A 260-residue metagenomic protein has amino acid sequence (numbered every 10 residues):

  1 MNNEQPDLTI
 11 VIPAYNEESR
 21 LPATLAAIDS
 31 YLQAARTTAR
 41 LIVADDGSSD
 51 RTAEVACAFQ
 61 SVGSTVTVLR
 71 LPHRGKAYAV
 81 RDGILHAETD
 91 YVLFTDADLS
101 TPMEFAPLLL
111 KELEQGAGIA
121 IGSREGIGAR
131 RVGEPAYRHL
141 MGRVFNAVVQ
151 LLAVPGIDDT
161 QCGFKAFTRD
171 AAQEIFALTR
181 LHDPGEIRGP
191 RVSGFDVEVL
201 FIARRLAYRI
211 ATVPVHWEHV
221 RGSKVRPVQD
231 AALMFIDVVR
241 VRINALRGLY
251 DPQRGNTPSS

Functional and structural regions predicted by a protein language model:
M1-P6, L178-S260: Hydrophobic helical membrane-anchoring modules
M1-S30, T37: N-proximal low-complexity "stem/linker" segments adjacent to membrane-targeting elements
E17-R20, S48, K76, P102: Donor nucleotide-sugar binding loop of glycosyltransferases
T24, T52, E104-A106, V199: Acidic donor-diphosphate engagement hotspot in glycosyltransferases and nucleotidyltransferases that stabilizes
T38-I42, A53-H86: Conserved donor nucleotide-binding strand/loop of the catalytic core
D45-A53, L99: A conserved acidic beta->alpha catalytic loop
P72-H86, Y91, M103-G189, S193 (+3 more regions): Acceptor/aglycone-binding surface of glycosyltransferases and processive sugar-polymer synthases
